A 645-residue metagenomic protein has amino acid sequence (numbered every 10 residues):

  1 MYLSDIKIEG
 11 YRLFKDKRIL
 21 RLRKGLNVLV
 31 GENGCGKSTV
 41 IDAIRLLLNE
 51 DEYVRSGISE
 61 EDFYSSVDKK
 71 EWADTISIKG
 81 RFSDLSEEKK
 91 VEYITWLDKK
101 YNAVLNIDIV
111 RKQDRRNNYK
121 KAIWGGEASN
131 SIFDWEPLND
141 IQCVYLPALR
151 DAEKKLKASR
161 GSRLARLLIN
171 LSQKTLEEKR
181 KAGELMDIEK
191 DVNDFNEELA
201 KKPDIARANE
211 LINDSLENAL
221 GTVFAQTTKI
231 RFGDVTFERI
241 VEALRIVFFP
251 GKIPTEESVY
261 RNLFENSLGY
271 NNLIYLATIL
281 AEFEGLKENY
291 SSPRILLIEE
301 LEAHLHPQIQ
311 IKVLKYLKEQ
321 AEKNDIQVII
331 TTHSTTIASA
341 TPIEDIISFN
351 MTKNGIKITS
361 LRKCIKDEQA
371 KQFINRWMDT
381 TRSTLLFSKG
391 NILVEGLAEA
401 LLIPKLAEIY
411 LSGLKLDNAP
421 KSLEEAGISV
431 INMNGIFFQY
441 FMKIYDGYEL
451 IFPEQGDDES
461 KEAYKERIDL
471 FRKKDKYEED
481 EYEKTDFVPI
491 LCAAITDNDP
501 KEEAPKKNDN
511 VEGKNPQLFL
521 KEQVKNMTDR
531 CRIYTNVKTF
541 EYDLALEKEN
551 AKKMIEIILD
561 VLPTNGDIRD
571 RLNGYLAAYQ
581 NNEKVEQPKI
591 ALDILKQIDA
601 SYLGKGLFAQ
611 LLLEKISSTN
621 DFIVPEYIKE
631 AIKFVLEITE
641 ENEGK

Functional and structural regions predicted by a protein language model:
M1-N49, V247-T384, A400-L401, F608 (+1 more regions): Switch/communication elements of ASCE P-loop NTPase nucleotide-binding domains
I41-K99: Conserved P-loop NTP-binding catalytic core
N49-D74, G285-S291, I329, N354 (+2 more regions): Flexible phosphate/Mg2+-sensing switch loops adjacent to catalytic phosphate-binding sites
F133-S215, P516-K525, L544-L572, L576: Coupling/switch segment of ABC-type P-loop NTPase heads
K155-S159, L167, L171-I298: Extended helical coiled-coil dimerization/tether regions that scaffold and oligomerize large DNA-maintenance assemblies
E322-K323, A338-S339, E344-V488, A493: RecA-like P-loop NTPase motor core
P489-I598: Activity-critical C-terminal alpha-helical subdomain
K525, E556-I558, L572-K645: Terminal low-complexity/disordered tails
